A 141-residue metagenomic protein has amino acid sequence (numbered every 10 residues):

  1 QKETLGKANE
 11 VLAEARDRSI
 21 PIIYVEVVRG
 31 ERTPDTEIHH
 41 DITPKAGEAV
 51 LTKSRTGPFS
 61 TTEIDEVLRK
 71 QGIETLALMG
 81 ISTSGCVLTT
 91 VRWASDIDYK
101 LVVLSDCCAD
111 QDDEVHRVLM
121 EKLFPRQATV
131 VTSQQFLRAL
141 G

Functional and structural regions predicted by a protein language model:
Q1-A13: Short catalytic helix/loop segments, enriched in acidic residues and glycine and frequently bearing histidine
E10-R18, G30-G141: Active-site-adjacent betaalpha module
